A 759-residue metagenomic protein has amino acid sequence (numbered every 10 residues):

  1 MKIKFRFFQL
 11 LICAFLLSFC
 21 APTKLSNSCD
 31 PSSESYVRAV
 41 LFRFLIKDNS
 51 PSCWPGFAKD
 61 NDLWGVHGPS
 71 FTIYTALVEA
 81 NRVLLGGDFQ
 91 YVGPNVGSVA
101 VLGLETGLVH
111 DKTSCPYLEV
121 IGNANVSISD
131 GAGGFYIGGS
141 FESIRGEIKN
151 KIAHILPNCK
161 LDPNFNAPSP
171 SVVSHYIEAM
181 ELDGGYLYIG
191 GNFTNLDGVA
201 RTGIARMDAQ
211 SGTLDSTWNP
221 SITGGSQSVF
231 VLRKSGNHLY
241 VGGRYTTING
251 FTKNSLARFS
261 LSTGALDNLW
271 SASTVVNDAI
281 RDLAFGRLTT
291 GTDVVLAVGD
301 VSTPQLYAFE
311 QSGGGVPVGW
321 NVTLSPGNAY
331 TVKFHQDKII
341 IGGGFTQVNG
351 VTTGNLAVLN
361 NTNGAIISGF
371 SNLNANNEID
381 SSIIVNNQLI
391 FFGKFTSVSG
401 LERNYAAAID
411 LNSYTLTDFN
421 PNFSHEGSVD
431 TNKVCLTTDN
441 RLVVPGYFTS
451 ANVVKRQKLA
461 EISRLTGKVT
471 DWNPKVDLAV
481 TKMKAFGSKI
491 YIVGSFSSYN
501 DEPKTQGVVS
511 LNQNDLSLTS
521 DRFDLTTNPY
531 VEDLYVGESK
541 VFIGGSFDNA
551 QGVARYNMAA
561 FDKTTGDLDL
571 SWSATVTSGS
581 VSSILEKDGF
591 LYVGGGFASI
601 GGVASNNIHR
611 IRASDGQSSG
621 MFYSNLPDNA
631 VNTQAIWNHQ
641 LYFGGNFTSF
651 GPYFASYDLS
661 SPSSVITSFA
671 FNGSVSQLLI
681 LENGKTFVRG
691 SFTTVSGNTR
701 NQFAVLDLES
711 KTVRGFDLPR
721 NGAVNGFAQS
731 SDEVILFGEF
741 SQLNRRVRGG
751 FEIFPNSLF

Functional and structural regions predicted by a protein language model:
M1-Q9: Bacterial N-terminal signal peptides that target proteins for export
S18-F19: C-terminal motif of bacterial Sec signal peptides marking the signal peptidase cleavage site
P22: Cysteine-cluster motifs in flexible loop/terminal segments that predominantly coordinate metals
L25-F759: Extracytoplasmic surface signature
